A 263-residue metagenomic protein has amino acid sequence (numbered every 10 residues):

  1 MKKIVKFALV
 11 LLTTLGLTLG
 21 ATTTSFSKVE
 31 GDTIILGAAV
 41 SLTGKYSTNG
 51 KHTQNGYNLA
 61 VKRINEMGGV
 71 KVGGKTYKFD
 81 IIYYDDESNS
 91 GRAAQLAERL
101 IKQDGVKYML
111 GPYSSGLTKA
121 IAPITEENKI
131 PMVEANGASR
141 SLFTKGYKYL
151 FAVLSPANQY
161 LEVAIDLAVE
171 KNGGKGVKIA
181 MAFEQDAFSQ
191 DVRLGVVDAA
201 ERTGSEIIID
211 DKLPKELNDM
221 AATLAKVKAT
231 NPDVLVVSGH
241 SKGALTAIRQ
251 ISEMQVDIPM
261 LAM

Functional and structural regions predicted by a protein language model:
M1-I35: Short, low-complexity disordered leader/linker segments with a strong preference for bacterial N-terminal type II
V29, I35, T48-N55, V70-T144 (+4 more regions): Beta-alpha junction/loop-to-helix N-cap segments that form part of ligand/metal-binding clefts
T33-I35, D80, V177-K178, D233-V234: Residues that mark the start of a beta-strand
G37-K45: Acidic/histidine-rich, surface-exposed loop or edge segments in extracytoplasmic proteins
L42, K148-K212, V234: An alpha-beta-alpha
N49-V72, L194-E201: Short, polar/charged alpha-helical segment
Y57, I121, A164, V196 (+1 more regions): Aromatic/hydrophobic pocket-lining residues that form π-stacking "cages" and hydrophobic walls in ligand
R193, V197-M263: Extracellular/periplasmic bilobed ligand-binding domains
